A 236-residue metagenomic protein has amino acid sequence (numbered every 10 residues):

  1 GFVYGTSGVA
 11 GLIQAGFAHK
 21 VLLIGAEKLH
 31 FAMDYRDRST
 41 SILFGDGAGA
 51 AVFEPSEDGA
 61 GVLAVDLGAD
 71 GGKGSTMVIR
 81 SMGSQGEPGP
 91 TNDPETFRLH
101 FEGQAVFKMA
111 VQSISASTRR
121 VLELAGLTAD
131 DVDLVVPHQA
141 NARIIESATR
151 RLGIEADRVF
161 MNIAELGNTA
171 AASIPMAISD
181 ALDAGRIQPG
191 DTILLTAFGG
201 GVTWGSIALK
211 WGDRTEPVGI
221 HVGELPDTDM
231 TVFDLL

Functional and structural regions predicted by a protein language model:
G1-Q14, V111, S115, L122 (+1 more regions): Claisen-condensing/thiolase-fold acyl-transfer catalytic domains that form or cleave C-C bonds in fatty acid
Q14-A48: Flexible, glycine-rich active-site loops centered on histidine and acidic residues that chelate a metal or position
V21-E27, F53, D66, L195-A197: Short beta-strand segments
L23-L29, S84-N92, I144-A156: Acidic-glycine-rich active-site phosphate/pyrophosphate-binding loop
G25-A26, F31, D70-T76, A142: Acyl-CoA/ACP chain-elongation machinery
D37-K108, Q112, A116, K210-L236: Condensing-enzyme catalytic core mediating Claisen C-C bond formation in acyl metabolism
